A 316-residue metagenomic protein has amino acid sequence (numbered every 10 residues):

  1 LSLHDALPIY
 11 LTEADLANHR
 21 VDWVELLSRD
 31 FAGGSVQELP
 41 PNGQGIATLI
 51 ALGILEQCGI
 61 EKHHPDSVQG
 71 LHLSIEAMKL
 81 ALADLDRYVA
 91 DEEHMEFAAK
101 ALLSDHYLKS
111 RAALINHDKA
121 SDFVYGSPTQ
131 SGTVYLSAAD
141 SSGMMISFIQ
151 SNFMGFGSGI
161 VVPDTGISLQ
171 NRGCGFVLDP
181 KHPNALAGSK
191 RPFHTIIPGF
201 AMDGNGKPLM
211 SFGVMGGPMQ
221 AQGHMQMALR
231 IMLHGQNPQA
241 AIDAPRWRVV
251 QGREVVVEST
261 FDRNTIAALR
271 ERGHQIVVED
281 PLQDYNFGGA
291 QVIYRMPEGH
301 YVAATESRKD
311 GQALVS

Functional and structural regions predicted by a protein language model:
L1-L7: Short, small-residue-biased leader/transition segments that mark boundaries at the very start of proteins
A6, V214-Q236: Alpha-helical support elements that line or immediately flank enzyme active sites and cofactor-binding pockets
I9, Q57-N152, D164-T165, R172 (+1 more regions): Internal maturation/activation junctions in enzymes
Y10-T12, M144-M210, H234, P238: Active-site rim segments in enzyme catalytic domains, especially the processed small/beta chain of N-terminal
L11-Q37, P192: Non-catalytic beta-strand/loop surface segments
W23, Q130-T133, H194-I196: Short, small/polar residue-rich loop motifs at catalytic or cofactor-binding pockets
E38-P41, A201-M219: Extended C-terminal regions of large enzymes
S142, K190, H224, L233-D284: Extended C-terminal subregions enriched in glycine
